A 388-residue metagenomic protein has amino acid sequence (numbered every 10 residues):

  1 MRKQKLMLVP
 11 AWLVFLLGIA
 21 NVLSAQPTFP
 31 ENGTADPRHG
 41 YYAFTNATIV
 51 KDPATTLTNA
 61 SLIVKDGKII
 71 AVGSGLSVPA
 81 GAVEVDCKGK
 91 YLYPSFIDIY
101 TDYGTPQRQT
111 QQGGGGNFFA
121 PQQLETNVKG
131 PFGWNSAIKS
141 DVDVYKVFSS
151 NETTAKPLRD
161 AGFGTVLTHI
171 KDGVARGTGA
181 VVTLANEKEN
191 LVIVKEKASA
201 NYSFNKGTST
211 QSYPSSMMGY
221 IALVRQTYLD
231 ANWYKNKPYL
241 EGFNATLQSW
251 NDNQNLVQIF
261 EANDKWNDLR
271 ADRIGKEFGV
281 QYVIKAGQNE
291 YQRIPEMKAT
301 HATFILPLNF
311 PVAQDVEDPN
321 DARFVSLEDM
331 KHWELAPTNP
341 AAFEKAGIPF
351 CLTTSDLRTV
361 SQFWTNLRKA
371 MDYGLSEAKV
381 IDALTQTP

Functional and structural regions predicted by a protein language model:
M1-W12: Bacterial N-terminal signal peptides that target proteins for export
P10-V22: Bacterial N-terminal signal peptides
P27-F29, T34-D36, I49, P53-S95 (+1 more regions): Histidine-rich, glycine-flanked metal-binding segment
G40-Y42, V78-Y145, D160: Replace "His-x-His-based motif
A47, L62, G67, G89 (+6 more regions): Divalent metal-coordination and catalytic microenvironments
Q109, N117-G133, D141, T303 (+1 more regions): His/Asp/Glu-enriched, well-ordered alpha-helical/loop segment that forms or immediately abuts the divalent-metal
S150-A286: Polyanionic/metal-chelating signatures
G275-Q281, K298-I305, G347-P349: Glycine-enriched alpha-helix->loop->beta-strand junction motifs that scaffold or abut catalytic
